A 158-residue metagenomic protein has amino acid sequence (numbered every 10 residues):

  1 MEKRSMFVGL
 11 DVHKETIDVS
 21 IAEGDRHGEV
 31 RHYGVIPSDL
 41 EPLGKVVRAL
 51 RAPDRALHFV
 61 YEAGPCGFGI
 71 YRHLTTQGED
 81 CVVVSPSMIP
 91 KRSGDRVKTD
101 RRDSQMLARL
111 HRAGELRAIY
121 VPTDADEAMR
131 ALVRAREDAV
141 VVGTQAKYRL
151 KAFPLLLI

Functional and structural regions predicted by a protein language model:
M1-I158: A detector of single, family-specific signature residues that are central to catalytic or substrate-handling motifs
